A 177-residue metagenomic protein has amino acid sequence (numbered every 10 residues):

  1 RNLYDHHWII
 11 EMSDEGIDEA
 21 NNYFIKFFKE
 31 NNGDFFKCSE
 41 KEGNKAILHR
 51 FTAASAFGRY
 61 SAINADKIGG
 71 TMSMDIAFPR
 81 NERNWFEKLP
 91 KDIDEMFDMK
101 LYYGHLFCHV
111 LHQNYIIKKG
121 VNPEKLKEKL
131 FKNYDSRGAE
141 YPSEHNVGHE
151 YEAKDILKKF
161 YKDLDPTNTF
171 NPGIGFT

Functional and structural regions predicted by a protein language model:
R1-T177: Conserved glycine-rich FAD pyrophosphate-binding loop
